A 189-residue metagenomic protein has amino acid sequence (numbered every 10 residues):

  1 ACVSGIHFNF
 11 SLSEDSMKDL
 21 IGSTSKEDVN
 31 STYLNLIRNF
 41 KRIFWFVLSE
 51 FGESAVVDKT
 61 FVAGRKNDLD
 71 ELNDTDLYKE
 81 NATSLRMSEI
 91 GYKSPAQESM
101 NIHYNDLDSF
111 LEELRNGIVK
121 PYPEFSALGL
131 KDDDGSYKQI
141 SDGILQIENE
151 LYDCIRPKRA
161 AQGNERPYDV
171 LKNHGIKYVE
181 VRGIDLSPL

Functional and structural regions predicted by a protein language model:
A1-C2, S11-I176: Loop-rich catalytic cores of soluble enzymes, especially ATP-dependent carboxylate-amine ligases and other
V170-H174, V179-L189: Substrate-recognition/cap regions that form aromatic- and gly/pro-loop-enriched pockets for small-molecule ligands
